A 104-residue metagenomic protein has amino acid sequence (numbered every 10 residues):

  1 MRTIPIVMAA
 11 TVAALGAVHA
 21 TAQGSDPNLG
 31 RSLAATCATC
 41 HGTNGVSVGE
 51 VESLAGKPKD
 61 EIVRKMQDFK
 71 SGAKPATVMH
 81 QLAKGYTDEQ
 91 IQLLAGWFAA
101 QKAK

Functional and structural regions predicted by a protein language model:
M1-M8: Bacterial N-terminal signal peptides that target proteins for export
A14-A34, E50-E52, V63, D68 (+1 more regions): Electrostatic cytochrome c docking/interface patches
A35-T43, L94: The canonical Cys-X-X-Cys-His
T43, G72, Q101-K104: Generic structural signal for alpha-helix termini and adjacent loop/cap motifs
V46-S47: Short, non-ligating residues that shape and space the ligands of small metal-coordination modules and catalytic
G56: Conserved strand-loop elements at the edges of beta-sheets that form or border functional pockets
Q67-E89: Short Fe-S-cluster ligation motifs
K84-K104: C-terminal capping alpha-helices of c-type cytochrome domains
